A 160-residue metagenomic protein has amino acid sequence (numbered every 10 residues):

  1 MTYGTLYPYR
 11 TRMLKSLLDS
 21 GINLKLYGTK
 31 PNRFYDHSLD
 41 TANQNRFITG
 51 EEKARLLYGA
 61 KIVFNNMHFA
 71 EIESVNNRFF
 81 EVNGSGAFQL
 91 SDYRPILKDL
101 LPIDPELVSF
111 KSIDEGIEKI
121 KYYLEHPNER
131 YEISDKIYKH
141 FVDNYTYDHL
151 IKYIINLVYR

Functional and structural regions predicted by a protein language model:
M1-F80, G84-I103: Nucleotide-sugar donor-binding catalytic core of glycosyltransferases
Y35-H37, E118-K121: Short, charged, surface-exposed secondary-structure boundary motifs
E51-E52, E115-K119: Short acidic active-site motifs
L101, I120, S134: Short, flexible helix/strand-to-coil boundary loops that buttress conserved ligand/catalytic motifs in alpha/beta
L107-I113, Y123-P127: Conserved acidic donor-binding segment of nucleotide-sugar-dependent glycosyltransferases
L124-V158: A charged, aromatic-enriched C-terminal amphipathic alpha-helix characteristic of glycosyltransferases across folds
